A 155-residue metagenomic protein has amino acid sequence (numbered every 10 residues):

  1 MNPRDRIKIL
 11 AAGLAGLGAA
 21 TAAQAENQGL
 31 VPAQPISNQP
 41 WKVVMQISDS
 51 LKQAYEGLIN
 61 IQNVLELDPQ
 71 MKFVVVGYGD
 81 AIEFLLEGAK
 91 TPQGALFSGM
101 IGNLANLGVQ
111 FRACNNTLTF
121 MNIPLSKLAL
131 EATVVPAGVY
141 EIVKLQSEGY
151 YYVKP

Functional and structural regions predicted by a protein language model:
M1-N2: N-terminal secretory signal peptides that target proteins for export/translocation
D5-I7, C114: Residue-level marker of intrinsically disordered, low-complexity segments enriched for small/polar residues
I7-Q24: N-terminal export signals
A25-P155: Secreted/extracellular ectodomain signature
